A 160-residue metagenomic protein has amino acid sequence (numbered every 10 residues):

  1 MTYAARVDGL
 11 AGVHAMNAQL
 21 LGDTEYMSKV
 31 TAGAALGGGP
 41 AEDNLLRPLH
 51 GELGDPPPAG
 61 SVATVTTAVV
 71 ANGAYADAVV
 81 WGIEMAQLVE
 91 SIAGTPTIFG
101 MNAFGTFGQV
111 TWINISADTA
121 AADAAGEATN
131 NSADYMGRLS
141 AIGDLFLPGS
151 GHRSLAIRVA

Functional and structural regions predicted by a protein language model:
M1-A160: Short S/T/G/P-rich N-terminal loop/turn motif that feeds into the first structured element of a domain
